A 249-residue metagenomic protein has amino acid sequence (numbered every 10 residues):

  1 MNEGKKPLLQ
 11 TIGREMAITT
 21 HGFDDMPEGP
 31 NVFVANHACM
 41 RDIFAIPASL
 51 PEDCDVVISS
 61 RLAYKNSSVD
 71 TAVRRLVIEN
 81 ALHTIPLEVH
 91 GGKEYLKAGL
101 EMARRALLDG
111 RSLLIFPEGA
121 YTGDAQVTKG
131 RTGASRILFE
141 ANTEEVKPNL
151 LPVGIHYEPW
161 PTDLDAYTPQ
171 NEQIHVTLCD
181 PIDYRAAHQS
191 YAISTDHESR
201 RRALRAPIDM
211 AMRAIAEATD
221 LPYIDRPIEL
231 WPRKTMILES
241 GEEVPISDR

Functional and structural regions predicted by a protein language model:
M1-E15, N66-H83, K97, T168-Q170: Alpha-helical membrane-targeting segments
K5-C39: Helix-to-loop junction immediately C-terminal to a conserved catalytic motif
K6, A17-G22, D42-I43, T71-A72 (+2 more regions): A generic local structural motif
R14-E15, G29, N80-A81, D109-G110 (+1 more regions): Structured helix-beta-strand junction loops
T20, V56, T84-P86, L150 (+1 more regions): Conserved beta-strand scaffold positions in the cores of enzyme catalytic domains, especially in NTP/NDP-utilizing
D24, S60, E88-H90, G154 (+1 more regions): Residues at the C-termini of beta-strands that transition into short coil/loop
P27-G92: Catalytic core of membrane glycerolipid acyltransferases/transacylases, capturing the structured, soluble-facing
K97-R249: Non-catalytic C-terminal accessory region of glycerolipid acyltransferases and related lyso-lipid remodeling enzymes
